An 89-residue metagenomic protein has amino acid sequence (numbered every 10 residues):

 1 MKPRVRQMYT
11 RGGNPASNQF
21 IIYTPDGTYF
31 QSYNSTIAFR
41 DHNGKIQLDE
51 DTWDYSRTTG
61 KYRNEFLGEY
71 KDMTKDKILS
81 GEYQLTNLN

Functional and structural regions predicted by a protein language model:
M1-N89: Terminal leader/tail segments of proteins
